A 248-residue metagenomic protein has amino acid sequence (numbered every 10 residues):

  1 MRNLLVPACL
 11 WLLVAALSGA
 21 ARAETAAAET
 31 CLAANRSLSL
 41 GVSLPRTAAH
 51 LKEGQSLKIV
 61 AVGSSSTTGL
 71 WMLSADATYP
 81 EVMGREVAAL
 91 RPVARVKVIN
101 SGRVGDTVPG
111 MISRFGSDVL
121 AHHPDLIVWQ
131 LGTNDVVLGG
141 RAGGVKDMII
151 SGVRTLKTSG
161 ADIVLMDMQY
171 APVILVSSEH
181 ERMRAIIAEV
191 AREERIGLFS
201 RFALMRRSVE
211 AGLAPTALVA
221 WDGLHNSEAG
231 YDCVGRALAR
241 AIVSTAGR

Functional and structural regions predicted by a protein language model:
M1-L4: Positively charged n-region of N-terminal signal peptides that target proteins for export
P7-A16: Bacterial N-terminal signal peptides
C9, R36-S39, S43, E210-A211 (+1 more regions): Short, functionally important structural connectors and interaction interfaces within domains
A21-A28: Boundary at the C-terminal end of the N-terminal hydrophobic targeting segment
E29-S101, R114-H123: Serine-esterase "nucleophile elbow" of acetyl-processing enzymes
K52, E81-K97, D106-R248: Alpha-helical cap/lid subdomain in secreted, periplasmic, or secretory-pathway luminal O-acyl-processing enzymes
